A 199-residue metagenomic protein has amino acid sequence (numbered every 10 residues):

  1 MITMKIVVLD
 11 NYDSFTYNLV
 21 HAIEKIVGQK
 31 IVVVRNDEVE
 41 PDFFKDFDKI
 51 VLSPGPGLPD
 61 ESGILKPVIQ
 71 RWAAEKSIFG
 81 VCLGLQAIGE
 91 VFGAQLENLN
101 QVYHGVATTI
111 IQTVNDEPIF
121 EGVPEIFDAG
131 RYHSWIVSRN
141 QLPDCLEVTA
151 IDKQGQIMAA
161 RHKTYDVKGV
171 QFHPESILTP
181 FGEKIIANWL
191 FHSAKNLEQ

Functional and structural regions predicted by a protein language model:
I2-V7: Extreme N-terminal starter segment of soluble prokaryotic enzymes
T16: Active-site-adjacent helical/loop segments in soluble small-molecule enzymes
A22-Q29: A short, Lys/Arg-enriched amphipathic alpha-helix followed by its capping loop at the start of a domain
Q29-E38: A short beta-strand-loop structural module common to alpha/beta enzyme folds
V39-F47: Short amphipathic alpha-helix with an adjacent loop that forms part of the alpha/beta core around
F47-G122, D128, I186: Cysteine-nucleophile active-site neighborhood
E117-T164: Catalytic beta-strand/loop cores that center a nucleophilic Ser/Cys/Thr and support acyl-enzyme chemistry
I177-Q199: Acyltransferase
